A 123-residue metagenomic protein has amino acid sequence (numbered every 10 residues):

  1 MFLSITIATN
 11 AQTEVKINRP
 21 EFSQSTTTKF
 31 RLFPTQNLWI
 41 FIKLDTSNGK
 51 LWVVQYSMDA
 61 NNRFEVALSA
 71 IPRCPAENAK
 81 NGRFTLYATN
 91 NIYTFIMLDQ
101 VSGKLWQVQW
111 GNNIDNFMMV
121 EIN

Functional and structural regions predicted by a protein language model:
M1-E14: Bacterial Sec-dependent N-terminal signal peptides
Q12-P34: Short N-terminal segments immediately surrounding and downstream of signal-peptide cleavage
E14-R19, V53-G82: A low-complexity, Ser/Thr/Gly/Pro-enriched, surface-exposed linker/loop concept that marks segments flanking
T27-L32, L38, G82-T85: Short, recurring structural edge motifs at helix starts
W39-I40, N48-L51, A60, K104: Primarily extracytoplasmic ectodomains and periplasmic/lumenal surface modules that are beta-strand-rich
W39-T46, T94-Q100: Short beta-strand motif characteristic of blades in beta-propeller domains
I71-W110: Short, solvent-exposed interaction modules
G111-N123: C-terminal partner/receptor-binding element of secreted or periplasmic proteins
